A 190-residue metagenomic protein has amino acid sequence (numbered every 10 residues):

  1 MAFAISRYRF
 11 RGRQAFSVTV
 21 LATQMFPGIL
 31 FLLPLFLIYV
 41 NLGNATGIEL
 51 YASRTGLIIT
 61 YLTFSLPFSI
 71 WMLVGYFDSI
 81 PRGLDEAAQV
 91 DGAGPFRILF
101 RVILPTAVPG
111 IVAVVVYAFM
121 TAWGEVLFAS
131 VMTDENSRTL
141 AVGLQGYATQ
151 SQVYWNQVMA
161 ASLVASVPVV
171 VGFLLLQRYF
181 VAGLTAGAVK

Functional and structural regions predicted by a protein language model:
M1-K190: A hydrophobic, multi-pass inner-membrane permease signature
